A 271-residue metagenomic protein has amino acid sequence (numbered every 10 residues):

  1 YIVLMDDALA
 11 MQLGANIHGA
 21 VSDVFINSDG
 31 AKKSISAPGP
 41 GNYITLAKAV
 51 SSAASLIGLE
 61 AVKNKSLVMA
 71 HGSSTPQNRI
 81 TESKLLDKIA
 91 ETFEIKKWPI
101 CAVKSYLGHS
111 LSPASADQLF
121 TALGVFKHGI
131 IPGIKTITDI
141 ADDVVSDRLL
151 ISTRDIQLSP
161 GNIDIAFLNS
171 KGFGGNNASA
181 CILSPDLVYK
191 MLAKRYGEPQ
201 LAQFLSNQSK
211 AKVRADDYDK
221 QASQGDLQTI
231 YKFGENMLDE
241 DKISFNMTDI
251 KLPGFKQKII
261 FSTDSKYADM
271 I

Functional and structural regions predicted by a protein language model:
Y1-A10, L150-G161: Glycine-/small-residue-rich "gating" segment that lines the acyl/pantetheine channel and substrate pocket
Y1-A61, S66-L67, P185-P253: Condensing-enzyme catalytic core mediating Claisen C-C bond formation in acyl metabolism
V3-D6, L46-A49, L86, A116-F126 (+1 more regions): Buried hydrophobic packing segments
V24-G39, M69-R79, K96-L149: Acyl-CoA/ACP chain-elongation machinery
E82-I100: Acidic-glycine-rich active-site phosphate/pyrophosphate-binding loop
G161-F167: Short, hydrophobic/aromatic-rich segments at coil-to-beta transitions
K258-I271: C-terminal non-catalytic accessory extensions
